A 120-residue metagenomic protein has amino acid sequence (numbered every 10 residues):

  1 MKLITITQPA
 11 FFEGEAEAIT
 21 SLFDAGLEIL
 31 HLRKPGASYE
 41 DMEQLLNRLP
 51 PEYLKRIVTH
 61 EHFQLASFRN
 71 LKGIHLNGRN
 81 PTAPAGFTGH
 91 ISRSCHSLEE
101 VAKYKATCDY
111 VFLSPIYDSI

Functional and structural regions predicted by a protein language model:
M1-D109: Conserved N-terminal beta1-alpha1 strand-loop-helix module at the mouth
D109-Y117: Non-cysteine beta-strand/loop elements that form the S-adenosyl-L-methionine
